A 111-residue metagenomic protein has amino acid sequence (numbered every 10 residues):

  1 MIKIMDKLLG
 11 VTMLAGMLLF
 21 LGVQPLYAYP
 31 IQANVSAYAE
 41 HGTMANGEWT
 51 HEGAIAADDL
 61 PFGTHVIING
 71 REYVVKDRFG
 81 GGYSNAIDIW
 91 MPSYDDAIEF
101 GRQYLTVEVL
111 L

Functional and structural regions predicted by a protein language model:
I2, D6, G10, G22-L111: Solvent-exposed, well-ordered loop and adjacent helix/strand elements within mature globular domains that form
M13-L19: Hydrophobic helical h-region of N-terminal Sec-dependent signal peptides in bacterial secretory/periplasmic proteins
